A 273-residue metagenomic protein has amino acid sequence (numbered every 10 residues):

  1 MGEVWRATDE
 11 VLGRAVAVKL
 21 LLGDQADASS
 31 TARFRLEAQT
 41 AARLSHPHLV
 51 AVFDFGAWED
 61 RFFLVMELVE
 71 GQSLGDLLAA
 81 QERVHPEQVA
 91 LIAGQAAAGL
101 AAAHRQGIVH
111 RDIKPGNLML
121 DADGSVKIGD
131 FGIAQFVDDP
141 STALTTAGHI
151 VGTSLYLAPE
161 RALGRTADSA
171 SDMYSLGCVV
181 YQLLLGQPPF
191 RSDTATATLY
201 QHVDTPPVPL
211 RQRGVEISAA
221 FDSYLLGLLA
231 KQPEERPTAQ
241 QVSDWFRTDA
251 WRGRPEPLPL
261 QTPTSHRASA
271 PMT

Functional and structural regions predicted by a protein language model:
E3: Conserved N-lobe ATP-binding subsite of Hanks-type protein kinase domains, especially the beta3 VAIK lysine
L20-R43: AlphaC helix of the eukaryotic protein kinase fold
A26-S29, A122-T166: Activation segment of protein kinases
F55: Activation-segment/catalytic-loop signature of the eukaryotic protein kinase fold
E59-S73, L77, Q81: Conserved short submotifs of the Hanks-type protein kinase catalytic core that shape the nucleotide-binding pocket
I92-A93: Activation segment signature within eukaryotic-like protein kinase domains
A96-I108: Protein kinase catalytic-loop region centered on the HRD/HxD motif
